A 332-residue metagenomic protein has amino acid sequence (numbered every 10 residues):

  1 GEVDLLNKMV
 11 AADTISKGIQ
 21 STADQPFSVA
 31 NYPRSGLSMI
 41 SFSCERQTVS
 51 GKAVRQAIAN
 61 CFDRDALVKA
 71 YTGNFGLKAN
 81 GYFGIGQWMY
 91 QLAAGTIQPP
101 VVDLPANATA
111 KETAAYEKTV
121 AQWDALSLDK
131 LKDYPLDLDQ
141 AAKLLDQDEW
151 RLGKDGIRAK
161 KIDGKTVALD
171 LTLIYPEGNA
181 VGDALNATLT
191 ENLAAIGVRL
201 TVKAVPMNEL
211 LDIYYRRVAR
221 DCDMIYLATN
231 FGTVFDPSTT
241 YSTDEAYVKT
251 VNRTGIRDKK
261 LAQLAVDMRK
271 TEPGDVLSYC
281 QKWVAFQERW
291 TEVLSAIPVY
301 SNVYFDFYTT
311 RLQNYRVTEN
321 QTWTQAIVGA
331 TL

Functional and structural regions predicted by a protein language model:
G1-R46, A57, D65, K69-K78: Extracellular/periplasmic solute-recognition and catalytic clefts
E2-D4, D24-P26, G51-R55, D63-D65 (+4 more regions): Loop/turn elements at helix/coil->beta-strand transitions in domains of secreted/extracellular proteins
L6-I15, Y32-G36, A204, C222-S238 (+1 more regions): Ligand-binding clamshell of periplasmic/extracellular solute-binding protein-like
N31-P33, I196-N208, G255, A326-G329: A generic structural motif
R46-V54, G274: Short helix-loop capping/hinge motifs at secondary-structure junctions, enriched in acidic/polar residues
A59-A121, Q140, V181-E191, Y215-L332: Detector for C-terminal structural segments
Y116-L138, D148-A228, Y304: Ligand/substrate-recognition segments at binding pockets and active sites
